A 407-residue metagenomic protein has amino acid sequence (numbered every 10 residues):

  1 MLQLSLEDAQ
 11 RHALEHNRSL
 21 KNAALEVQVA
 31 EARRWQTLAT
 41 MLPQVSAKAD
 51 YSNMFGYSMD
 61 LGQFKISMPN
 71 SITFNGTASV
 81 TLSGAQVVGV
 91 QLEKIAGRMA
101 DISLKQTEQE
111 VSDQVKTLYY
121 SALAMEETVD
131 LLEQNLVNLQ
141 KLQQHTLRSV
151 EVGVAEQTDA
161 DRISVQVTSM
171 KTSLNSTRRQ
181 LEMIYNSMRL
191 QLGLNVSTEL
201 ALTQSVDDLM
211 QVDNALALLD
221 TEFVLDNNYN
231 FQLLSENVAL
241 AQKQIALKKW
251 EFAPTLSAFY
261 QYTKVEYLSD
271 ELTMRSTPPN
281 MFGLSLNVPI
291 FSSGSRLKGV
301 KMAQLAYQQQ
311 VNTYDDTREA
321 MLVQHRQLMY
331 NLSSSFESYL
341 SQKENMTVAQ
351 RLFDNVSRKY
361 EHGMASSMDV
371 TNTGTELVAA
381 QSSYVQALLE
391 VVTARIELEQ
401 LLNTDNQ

Functional and structural regions predicted by a protein language model:
M1, E7-Q10, N186, V196 (+1 more regions): Acidic, low-complexity, intrinsically disordered peripheral segments
M1, K48-L82, T203-A215, F259-S295 (+1 more regions): Small/polar, glycine/serine/threonine/aspartate-rich low-complexity segments that form flexible
M1-S46, V196, L202-Q242, I290 (+2 more regions): Bacterial Sec-pathway N-terminal export signals of envelope proteins
L4, E110-L225, N331, S335: Periplasmic alpha-helical coiled-coil/stalk elements that build and connect Gram-negative outer-membrane
R11-K21, Q28-P43, N75-L92, I102-Q109 (+5 more regions): A glycine-/polar-enriched beta->alpha junction
N22-T37, T107, V111-L131, R148 (+4 more regions): Amphipathic alpha-helical coiled-coil segments
K94, Q157-T168, K301, S367-T375: Short, charged, amphipathic alpha-helical segments
